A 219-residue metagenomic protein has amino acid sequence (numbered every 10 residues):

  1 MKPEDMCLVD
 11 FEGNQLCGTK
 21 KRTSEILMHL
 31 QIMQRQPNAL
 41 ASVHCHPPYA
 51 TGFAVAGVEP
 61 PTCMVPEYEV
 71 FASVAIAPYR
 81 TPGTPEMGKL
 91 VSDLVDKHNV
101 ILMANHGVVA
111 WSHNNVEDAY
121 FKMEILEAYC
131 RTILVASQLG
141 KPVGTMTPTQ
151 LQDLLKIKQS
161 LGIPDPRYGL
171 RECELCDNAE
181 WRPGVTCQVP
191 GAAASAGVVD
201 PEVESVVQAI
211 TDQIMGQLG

Functional and structural regions predicted by a protein language model:
M1-L218: Glycine-rich flexible loops
